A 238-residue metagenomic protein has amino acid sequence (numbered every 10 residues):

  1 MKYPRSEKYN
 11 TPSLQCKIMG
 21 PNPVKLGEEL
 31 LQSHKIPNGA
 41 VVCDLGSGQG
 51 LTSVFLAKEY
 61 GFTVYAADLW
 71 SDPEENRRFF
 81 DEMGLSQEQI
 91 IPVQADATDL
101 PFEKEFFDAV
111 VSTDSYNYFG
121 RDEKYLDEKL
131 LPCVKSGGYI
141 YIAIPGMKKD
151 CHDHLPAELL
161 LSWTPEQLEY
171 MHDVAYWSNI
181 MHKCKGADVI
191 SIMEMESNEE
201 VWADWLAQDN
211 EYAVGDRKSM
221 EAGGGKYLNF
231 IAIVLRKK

Functional and structural regions predicted by a protein language model:
P12-E28: Conserved SAM-binding loop and adjacent beta-strand
C43, Q49-D99: Class I SAM-dependent methyltransferase SAM/SAH-binding core
T98-V110: A short acidic, Gly/Pro-enriched loop at the edge of an enzyme's catalytic core that lines a small-molecule cofactor
A109-D122: A short SAM/SAH-binding and catalytic strip from SAM-dependent methyltransferases
K124-Y139: A short glycine-rich, Lys/Arg-flanked "PGG" loop and its adjoining helix->strand segment in the class I
P145-Q167: Short, glycine-/aromatic-enriched active-site segment of Class I SAM-dependent methyltransferases
E169-K185: Short alpha-helix
S191-K238: Conserved Class I S-adenosyl-L-methionine
